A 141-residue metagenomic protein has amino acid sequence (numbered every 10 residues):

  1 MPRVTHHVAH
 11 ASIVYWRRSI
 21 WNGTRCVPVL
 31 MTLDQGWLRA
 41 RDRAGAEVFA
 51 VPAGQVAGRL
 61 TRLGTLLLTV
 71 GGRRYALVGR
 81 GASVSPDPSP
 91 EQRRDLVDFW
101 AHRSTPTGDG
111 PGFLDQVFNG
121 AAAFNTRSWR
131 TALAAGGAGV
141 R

Functional and structural regions predicted by a protein language model:
M1, T5-H7, G36, V70: Generic signature of intrinsically disordered, low-complexity, basic-rich segments and short cationic peptides
P2-C26: The phosphoinositide-binding surface of pleckstrin homology
R3, E47-R141: Acidic, Ser/Thr- and proline-rich intrinsically disordered linker/docking segments of eukaryotic scaffolds
S19-G45: Conserved beta-hairpin
